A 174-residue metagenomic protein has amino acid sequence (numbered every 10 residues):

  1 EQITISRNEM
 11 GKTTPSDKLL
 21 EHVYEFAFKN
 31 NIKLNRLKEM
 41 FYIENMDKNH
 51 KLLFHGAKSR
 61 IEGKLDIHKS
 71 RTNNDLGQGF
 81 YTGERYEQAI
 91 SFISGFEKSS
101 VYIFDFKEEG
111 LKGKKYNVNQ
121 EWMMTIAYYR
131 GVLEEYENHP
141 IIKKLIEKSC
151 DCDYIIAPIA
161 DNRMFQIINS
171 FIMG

Functional and structural regions predicted by a protein language model:
E1-I3, R7-H50, E108-G174: Conserved NAD+-utilizing ADP-ribose enzyme module
H50-L52, Q78, S100: A generic secondary-structure signal marking the coil-to-beta-strand transition
K51-N73: Short aromatic-glycine-(Arg/Gly/Cys) micro-motifs in beta-strand/loop hairpins
F54-A57, T82-E84, F104: Short His-Asn-centered micro-motif
R60, Q88, G110-K112: Short loop/turn segments at secondary-structure transitions that flank enzyme active sites
G63-K64, S91, K114: Short helix/loop capping segments that flank catalytic or ligand/cofactor-binding pockets
R71-F96: Extended catalytic/binding region for NAD+/ADP-ribose chemistry, centered on the ART fold
F96-I103: Cytochrome P450 catalytic domain signature, combining two hallmark sequence patches
